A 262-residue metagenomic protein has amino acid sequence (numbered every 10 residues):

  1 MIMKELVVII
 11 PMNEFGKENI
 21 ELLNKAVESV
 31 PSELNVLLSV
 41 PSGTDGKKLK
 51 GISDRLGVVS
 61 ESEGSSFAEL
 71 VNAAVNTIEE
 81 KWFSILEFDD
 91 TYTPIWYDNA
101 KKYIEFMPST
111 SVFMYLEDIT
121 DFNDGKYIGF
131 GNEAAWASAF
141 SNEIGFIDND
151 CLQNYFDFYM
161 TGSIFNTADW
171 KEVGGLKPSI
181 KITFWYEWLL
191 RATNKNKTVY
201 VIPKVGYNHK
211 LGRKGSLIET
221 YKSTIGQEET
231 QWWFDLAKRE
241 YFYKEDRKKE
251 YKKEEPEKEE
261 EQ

Functional and structural regions predicted by a protein language model:
F15-P31: Short, well-formed alpha-helical segments that are part of the catalytic scaffolds of diverse glycosyltransferases
E61-I78: Glycine-rich, basic loop-to-helix element that forms the pyrophosphate-binding segment of sugar-nucleotide handling
F83: Short aromatic/hydrophobic "clamp" motif used to bind/position activated sugar donors
I95-E133: Conserved donor NDP-sugar-binding/catalytic core segment of glycosyltransferases
Y115-L116, V199-G206: Catalytic beta-strand/loop signature of glycosyltransferases that borders the donor
S141-F165: A recurrent flexible, glycine/aromatic-enriched loop bordering the glycosyltransferase active site that acts as
K181-W188: Acidic donor-binding loop at a coil-to-helix junction in glycosyltransferase catalytic cores that engages
V205, H209, I218-K248: Catalytic core of nucleotide-sugar-dependent glycosyltransferases
